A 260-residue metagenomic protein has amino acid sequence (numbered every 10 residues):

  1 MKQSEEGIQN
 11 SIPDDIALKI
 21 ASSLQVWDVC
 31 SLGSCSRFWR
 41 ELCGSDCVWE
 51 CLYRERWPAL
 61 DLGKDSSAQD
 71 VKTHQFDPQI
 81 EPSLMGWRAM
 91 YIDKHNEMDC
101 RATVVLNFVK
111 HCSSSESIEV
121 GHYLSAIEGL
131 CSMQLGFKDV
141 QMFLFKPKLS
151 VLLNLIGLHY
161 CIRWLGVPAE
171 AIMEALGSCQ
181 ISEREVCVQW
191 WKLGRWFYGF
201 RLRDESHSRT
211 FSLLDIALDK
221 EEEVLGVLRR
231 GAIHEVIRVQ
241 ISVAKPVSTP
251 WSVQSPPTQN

Functional and structural regions predicted by a protein language model:
M1-E41: N-terminal Skp1-binding subsegment of the F-box domain
V26-W27, S36-R37, L42-C47, R54-L60: Long, contiguous interaction/targeting segments characteristic of exported/extracellular or secretory-pathway proteins
V48-N260: Substrate-receptor adaptors of ubiquitin E3 ligases
